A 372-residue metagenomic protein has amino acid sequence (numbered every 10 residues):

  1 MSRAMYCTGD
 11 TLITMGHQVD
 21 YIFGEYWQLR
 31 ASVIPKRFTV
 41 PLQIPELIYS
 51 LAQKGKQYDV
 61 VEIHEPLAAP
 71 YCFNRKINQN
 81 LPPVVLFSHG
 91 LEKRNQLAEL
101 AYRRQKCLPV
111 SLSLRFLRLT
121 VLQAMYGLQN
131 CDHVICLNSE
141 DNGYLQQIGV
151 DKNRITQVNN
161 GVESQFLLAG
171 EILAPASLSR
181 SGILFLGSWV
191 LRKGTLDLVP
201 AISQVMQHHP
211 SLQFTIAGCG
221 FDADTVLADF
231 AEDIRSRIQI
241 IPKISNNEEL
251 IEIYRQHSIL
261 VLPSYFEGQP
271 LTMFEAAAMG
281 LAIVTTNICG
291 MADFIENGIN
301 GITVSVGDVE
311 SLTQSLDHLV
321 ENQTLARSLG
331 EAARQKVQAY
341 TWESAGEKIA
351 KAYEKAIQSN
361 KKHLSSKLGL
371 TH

Functional and structural regions predicted by a protein language model:
L81-L122: Acceptor-binding helix/loop patch of EC 2.4 sugar-transfer enzymes, predominantly nucleotide-sugar-dependent
E140, G161: Carbohydrate-associated surface elements
T225-E248: Nucleotide-activated donor-binding/catalytic signature segment of Leloir-type glycosyltransferases, i.e., the conserved
E252-H257: Short alpha-helical donor nucleotide-sugar binding micro-motif in glycosyltransferases
Y265: Aromatic "clamp/platform" in nucleotide-sugar-dependent glycosyltransferases that forms part of the donor/acceptor
A282-T285: Short hydrophobic beta-strand element within catalytic cores of glycosyltransferases and related nucleotide-activated
N297-G298, I302-V309, H318-Q323: Conserved acidic donor-binding segment of nucleotide-sugar-dependent glycosyltransferases
S311, H318, L325-A339, K348-K351: A short, well-ordered alpha-helix in the C-terminal region of glycosyltransferases
